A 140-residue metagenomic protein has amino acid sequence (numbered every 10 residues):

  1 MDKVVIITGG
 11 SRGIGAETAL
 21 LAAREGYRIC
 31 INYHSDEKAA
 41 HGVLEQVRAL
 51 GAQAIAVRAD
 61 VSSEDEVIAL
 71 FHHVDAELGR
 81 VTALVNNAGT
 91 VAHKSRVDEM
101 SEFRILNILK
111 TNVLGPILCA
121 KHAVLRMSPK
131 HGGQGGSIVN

Functional and structural regions predicted by a protein language model:
K3, A52-Q53, R80-V81, M127-N140: Active-site loop of short-chain dehydrogenase/reductase
S11-G13: Conserved glycine-rich cofactor-binding loop
E25-G42: Conserved glycine-rich Rossmann-like NAD(P)H-binding loop of the short-chain dehydrogenase/reductase
E37, R58-L70, E102: The beta1-alpha1 cofactor-binding region of Rossmann-like NAD(H)/NADP(H)-dependent oxidoreductases
L50-Q53, H73-L84, H93: A glycine-rich helix->loop->beta "capping" turn within Rossmann-like NAD(P)(H)-dependent oxidoreductase domains
S95-V97, R104-L109: Substrate-binding pocket helix/loop in short-chain dehydrogenase/reductase
A120-K121: A short, exposed helix-loop element centered on a Lys and neighboring polar residues
